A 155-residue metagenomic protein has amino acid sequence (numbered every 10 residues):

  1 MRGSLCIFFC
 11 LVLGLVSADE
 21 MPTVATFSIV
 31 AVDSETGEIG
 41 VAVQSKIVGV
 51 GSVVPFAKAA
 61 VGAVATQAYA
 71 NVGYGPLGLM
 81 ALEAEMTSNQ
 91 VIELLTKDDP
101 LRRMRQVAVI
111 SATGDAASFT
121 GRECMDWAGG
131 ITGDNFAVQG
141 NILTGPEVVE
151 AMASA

Functional and structural regions predicted by a protein language model:
S4-G14: Bacterial N-terminal signal peptides
A18-A155: Alpha/propeptide regions of enzymes that mature by internal proteolysis
